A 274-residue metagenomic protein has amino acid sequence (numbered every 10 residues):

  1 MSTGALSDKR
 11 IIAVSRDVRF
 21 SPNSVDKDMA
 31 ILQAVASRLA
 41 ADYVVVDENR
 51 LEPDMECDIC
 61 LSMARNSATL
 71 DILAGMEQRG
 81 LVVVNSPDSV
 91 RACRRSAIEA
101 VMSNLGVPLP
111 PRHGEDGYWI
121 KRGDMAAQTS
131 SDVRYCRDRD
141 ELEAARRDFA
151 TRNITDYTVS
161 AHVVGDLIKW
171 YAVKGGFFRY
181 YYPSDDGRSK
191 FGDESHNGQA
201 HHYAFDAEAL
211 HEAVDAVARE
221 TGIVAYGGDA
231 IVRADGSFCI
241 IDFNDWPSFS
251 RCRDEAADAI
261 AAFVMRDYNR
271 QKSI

Functional and structural regions predicted by a protein language model:
D8, I12-P111, A126: Conserved N-proximal alpha/beta basic substrate-recognition cap immediately N-terminal to, or forming the N-lobe
D47-E48, Y157-V159, I168, I223-D235: A short glycine-rich, hydrophobically flanked beta-strand micro-motif that places a catalytic Asp/Glu for divalent metal
C57-L61, K121, W170-A172, G236-R251: A short beta-strand motif that forms the metal-chelation/ATP-contact edge of phosphoryl-transfer active sites
R65, G123, H162-V163, Y171 (+2 more regions): Anionic group-transfer/hydrolysis microenvironments
Y118-D148: Conserved anion/nucleotide-ligand pocket segment
S131, D166-I168, G175, G228 (+1 more regions): Change "...and in nucleic-acid phosphodiester-cleaving endonucleases..." to "...and in nucleic-acid processing enzymes
C136-T221: Phosphate-binding site of ATP-dependent enzymes
K190-I240, N244, C252, D258-K272: A long amphipathic alpha-helix within ATP-dependent nucleotide-binding catalytic cores
